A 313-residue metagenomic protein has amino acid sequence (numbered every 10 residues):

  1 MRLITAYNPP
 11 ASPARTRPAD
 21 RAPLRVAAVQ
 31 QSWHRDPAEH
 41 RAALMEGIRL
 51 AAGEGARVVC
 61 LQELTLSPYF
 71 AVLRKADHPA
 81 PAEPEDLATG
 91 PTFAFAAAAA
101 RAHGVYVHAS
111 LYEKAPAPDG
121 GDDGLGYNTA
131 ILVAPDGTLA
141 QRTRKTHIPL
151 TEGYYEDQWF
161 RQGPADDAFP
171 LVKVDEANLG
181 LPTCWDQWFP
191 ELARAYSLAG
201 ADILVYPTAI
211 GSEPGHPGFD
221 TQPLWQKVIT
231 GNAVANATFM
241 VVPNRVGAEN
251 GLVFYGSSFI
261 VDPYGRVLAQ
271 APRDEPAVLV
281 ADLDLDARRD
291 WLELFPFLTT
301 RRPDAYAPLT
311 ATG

Functional and structural regions predicted by a protein language model:
R2-A14, G231, F239-G313: C-terminal beta-strand edge segments of enzyme domains
L3-P10, E85-L87, A115-I203, P207-V228 (+1 more regions): Active-site catalytic loop in hydrolytic enzyme cores
A11-T16, A42-V59, E191-L198: Short amphipathic alpha-helices and their capping/turn segments at secondary-structure boundaries
A19-S32: Short beta-strand segments enriched in small/hydrophobic residues
V26, L132-Q141, V261-A269: Short, glycine-anchored, charge-dense loop/turn motifs used at functional sites
P37, M45-P135, R142, I210-G231 (+1 more regions): Cys-nucleophile CN-hydrolase/nitrilase-fold catalytic domain and related Cys-dependent amidase chemistry that acts on
E85-H108, N178, C184-A277: CN hydrolase (nitrilase-like) catalytic-core segments centered on the catalytic cysteine and neighboring Lys/Glu
A109-L111, N128-L132, P170, S258-I260 (+1 more regions): Short beta-strand scaffold segments in enzyme catalytic cores
